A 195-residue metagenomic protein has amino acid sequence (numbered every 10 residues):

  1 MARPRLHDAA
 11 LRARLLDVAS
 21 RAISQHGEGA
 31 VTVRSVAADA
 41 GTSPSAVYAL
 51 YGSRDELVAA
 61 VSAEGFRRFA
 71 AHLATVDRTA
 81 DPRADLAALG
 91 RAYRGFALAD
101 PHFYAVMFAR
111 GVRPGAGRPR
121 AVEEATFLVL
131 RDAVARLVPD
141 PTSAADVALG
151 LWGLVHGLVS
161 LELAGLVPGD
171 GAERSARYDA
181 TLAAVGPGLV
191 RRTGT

Functional and structural regions predicted by a protein language model:
M1-A10, R21, T193-T195: N-terminal intrinsically disordered/low-complexity leader segments
R14, V18, A22-E56, A60: Helix-turn-helix
L15-I23, G65, F69, Y93: Short hydrophobic clusters on alpha-helical segments that form packing/core surfaces in small helical domains
I23, V58-G65, M107, G115 (+1 more regions): Alpha-helical DNA-contacting segments of helix-turn-helix folds
A60, A74-F103, E123-F127, A144 (+1 more regions): Hydrophobic alpha-helical connector segments
L98-G115, S160-P168: Amphipathic alpha-helical segments used for helix-helix packing
P114-P139, A145-G150, A172-P187: Amphipathic alpha-helical packing segments from all-alpha helical-bundle domains
G153-D170, V185-G194: Amphipathic C-terminal alpha-helical segment
